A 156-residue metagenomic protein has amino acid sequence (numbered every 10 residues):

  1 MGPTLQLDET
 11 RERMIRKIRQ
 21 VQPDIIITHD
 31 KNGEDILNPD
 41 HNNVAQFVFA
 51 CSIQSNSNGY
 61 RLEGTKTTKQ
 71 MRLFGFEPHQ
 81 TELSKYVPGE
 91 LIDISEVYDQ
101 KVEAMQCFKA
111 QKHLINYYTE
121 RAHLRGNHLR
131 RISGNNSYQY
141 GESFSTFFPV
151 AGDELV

Functional and structural regions predicted by a protein language model:
M1-G2: A conserved beta-strand->alpha-helix junction
L5-V156: Metal-dependent de-N-acetylase/amidase catalytic core
